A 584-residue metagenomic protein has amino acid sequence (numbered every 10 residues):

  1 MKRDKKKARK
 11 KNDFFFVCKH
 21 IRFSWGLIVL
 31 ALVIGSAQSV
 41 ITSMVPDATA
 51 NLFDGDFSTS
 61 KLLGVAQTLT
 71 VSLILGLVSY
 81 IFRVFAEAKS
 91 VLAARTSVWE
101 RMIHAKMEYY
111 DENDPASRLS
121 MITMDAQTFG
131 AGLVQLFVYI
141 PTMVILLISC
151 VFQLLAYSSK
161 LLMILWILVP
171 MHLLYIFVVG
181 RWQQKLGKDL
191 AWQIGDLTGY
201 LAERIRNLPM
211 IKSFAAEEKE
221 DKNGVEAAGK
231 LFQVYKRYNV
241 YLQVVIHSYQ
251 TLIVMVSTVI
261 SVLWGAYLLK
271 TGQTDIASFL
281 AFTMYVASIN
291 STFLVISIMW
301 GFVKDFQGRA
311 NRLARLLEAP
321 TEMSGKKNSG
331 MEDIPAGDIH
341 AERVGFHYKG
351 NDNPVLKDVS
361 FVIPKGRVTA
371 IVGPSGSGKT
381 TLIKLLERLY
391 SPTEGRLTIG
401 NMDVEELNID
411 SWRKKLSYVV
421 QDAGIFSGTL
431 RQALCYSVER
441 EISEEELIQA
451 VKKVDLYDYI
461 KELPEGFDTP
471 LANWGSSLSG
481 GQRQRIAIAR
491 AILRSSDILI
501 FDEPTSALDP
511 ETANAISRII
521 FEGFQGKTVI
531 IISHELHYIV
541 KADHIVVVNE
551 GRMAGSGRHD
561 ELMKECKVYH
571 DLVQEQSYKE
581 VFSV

Functional and structural regions predicted by a protein language model:
M1-T42, D56-V65, S79-R83, E87 (+11 more regions): Membrane-integrated ABC transporters
F23, L27-V40, M44, S58-G64 (+5 more regions): Transmembrane helices of ABC transporter permease
M102, G224, A341-R343: Conserved catalytic Walker-motif region of ABC-type ATPase nucleotide-binding domains
I103-I148: Juxtamembrane loop-to-helix connectors within ABC transporter transmembrane domains
M107-E108, M124-L133, F137, K185-Q193 (+7 more regions): An intracellular "coupling" helix at the cytosolic face of ABC transporter transmembrane type-1 domains
Q193, A216, S288-L317: Cytosolic ends of transmembrane helices, especially the final helix of ABC transmembrane type-1 domains
D333-V584: ABC-type nucleotide-binding domain
